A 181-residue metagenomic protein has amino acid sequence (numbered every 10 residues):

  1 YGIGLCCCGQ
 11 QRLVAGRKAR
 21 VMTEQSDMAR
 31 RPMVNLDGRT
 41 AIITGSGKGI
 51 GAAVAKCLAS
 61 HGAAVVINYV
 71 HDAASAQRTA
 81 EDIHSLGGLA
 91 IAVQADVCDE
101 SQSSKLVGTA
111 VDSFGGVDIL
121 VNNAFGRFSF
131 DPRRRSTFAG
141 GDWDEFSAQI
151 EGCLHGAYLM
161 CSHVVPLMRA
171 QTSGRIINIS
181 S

Functional and structural regions predicted by a protein language model:
T40, G47-K48: Conserved glycine-rich cofactor-binding loop
H61-R78: Conserved glycine-rich Rossmann-like NAD(P)H-binding loop of the short-chain dehydrogenase/reductase
A73, Q94-L106, W143: The beta1-alpha1 cofactor-binding region of Rossmann-like NAD(H)/NADP(H)-dependent oxidoreductases
L86-L89, T109-N122, D142: A glycine-rich helix->loop->beta "capping" turn within Rossmann-like NAD(P)(H)-dependent oxidoreductase domains
S104, G126-S147, A170: Conserved mid-core segment of classical short-chain dehydrogenase/reductases
D118, A139-Y158, S173, I177: Catalytic Tyr-X3-Lys loop
C161-S162: A short, exposed helix-loop element centered on a Lys and neighboring polar residues
S181: Residue(s) in the substrate-gating loop at a strand-loop-helix junction that position the organic substrate next
